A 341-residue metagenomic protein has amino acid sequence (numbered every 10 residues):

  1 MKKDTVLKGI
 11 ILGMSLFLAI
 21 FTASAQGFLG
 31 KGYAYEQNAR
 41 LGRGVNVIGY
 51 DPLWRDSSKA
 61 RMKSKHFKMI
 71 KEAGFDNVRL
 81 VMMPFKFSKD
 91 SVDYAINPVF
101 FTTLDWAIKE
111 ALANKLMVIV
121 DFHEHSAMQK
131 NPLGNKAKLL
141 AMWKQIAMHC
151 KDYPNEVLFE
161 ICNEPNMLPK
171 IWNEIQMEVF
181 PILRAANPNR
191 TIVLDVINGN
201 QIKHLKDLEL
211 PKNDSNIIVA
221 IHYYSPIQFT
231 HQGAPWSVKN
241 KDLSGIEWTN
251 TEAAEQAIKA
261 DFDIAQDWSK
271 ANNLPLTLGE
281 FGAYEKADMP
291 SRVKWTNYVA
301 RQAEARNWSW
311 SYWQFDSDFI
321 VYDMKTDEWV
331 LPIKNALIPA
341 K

Functional and structural regions predicted by a protein language model:
I10-I20: Bacterial N-terminal signal peptides
A25-N77, Y94-A95, W268-S269: N-terminal carbohydrate-binding accessory modules
V47-M62, P84-N97, T230-A257: Acidic/histidine-rich helix-loop elements that form or flank divalent-metal/phosphate-binding sites at the catalytic
L53-S58, P84-F101, H123-K138, S291 (+1 more regions): Surface-exposed, active-site-proximal loop segments in enzymatic domains
F67-D76, A95-F122, Q129-L158, E174-A186 (+1 more regions): An active-site-proximal structural segment forming one wall of the substrate-binding cleft that immediately precedes
L140-A254, K259-A283, A305-W308: Active-site region of glycoside hydrolase catalytic domains
D288-K341: Aromatic-rich peripheral "rim/lid" segments of glycoside hydrolase catalytic domains that contact and position glycan
